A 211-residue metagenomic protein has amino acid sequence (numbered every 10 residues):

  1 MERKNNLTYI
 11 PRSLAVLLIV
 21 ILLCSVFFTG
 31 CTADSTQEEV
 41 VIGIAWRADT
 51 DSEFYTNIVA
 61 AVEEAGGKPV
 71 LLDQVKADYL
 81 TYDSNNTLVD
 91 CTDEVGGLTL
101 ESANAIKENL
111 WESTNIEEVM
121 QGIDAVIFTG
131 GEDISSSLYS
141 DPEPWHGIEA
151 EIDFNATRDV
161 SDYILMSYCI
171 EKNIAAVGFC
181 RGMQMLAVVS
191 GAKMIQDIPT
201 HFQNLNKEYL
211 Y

Functional and structural regions predicted by a protein language model:
M1-I10: N-terminal secretory signal peptides that target proteins for export/translocation
N5-N6, V16, A175: A general, composition-driven signal for non-globular sequence regions
V16-V26: Bacterial N-terminal signal peptides
F28-G30: C-terminal motif of bacterial Sec signal peptides marking the signal peptidase cleavage site
T32-F179, V188-I195, P199-Y211: N-terminal beta1-alpha1 cap of cysteine-dependent amidohydrolase-like domains
M185: Conserved SAM/SAH-binding loop-helix junction of Class I S-adenosyl-L-methionine-dependent methyltransferases
